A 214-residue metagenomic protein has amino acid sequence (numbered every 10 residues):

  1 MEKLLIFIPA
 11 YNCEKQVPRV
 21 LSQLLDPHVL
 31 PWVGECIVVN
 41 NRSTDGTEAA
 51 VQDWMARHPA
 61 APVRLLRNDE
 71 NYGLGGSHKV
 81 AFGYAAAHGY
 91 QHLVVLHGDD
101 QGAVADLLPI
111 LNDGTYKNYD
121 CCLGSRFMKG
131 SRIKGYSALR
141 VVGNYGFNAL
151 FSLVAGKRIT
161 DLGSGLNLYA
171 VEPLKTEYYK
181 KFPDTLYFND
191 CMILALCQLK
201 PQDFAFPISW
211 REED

Functional and structural regions predicted by a protein language model:
K3-L5, E35, C191: Cell-envelope/extracellular polymer assembly enzymes that use nucleotide-activated donors
C13-H28: Short, well-formed alpha-helical segments that are part of the catalytic scaffolds of diverse glycosyltransferases
K15-P18, D45-W54: Acidic helix N-cap motif at the loop->helix transition within catalytic regions of sugar-transfer enzymes
W32-S43, L66-R67, L96: Short beta-strand/loop segment that forms part of the nucleotide-sugar
N40-A49, D100: A conserved acidic beta->alpha catalytic loop
N68-A87, H92, V104-L186, E213-D214: Acceptor/aglycone-binding surface of glycosyltransferases and processive sugar-polymer synthases
L96, C122-S125, F206-I208: Short glycine/serine/threonine-enriched helix-capping/active-site loop that flanks the nucleotide-sugar donor pocket
K157-R158, K181-D184, I193-R211: Catalytic donor-sugar/metal-binding loop of nucleotide-sugar-dependent glycosyltransferases
